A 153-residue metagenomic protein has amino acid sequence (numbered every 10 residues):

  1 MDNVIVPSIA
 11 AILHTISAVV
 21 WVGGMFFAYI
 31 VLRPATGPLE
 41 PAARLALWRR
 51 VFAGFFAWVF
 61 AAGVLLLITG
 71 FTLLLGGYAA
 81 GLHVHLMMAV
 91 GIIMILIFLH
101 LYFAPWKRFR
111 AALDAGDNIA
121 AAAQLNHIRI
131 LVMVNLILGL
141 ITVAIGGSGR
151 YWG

Functional and structural regions predicted by a protein language model:
M1-G153: Polytopic transmembrane helical bundles with strong interfacial aromatic enrichment
